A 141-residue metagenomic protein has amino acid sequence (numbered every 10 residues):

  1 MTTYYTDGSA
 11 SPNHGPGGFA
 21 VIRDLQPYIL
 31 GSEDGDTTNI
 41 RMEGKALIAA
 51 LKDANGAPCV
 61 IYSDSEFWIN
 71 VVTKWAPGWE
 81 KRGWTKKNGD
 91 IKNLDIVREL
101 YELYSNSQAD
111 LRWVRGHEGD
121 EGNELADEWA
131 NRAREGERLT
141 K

Functional and structural regions predicted by a protein language model:
M1-T3: Extreme N-terminal starter segment of soluble prokaryotic enzymes
Y5-P16, Y28, A49-L125, R134: RNase H catalytic domain
G17-R23: Short beta-strand scaffold segments in enzyme catalytic cores
L25-M42: A short, polar/acidic, helix/strand-boundary loop motif
R41, K45-A49: Short amphipathic alpha-helical face segments that pack within enzyme cores and frequently flank/anchor catalytic
E43, A126-N131: Alpha-helical transmembrane segments that form the membrane-embedded catalytic/substrate-binding core of multi-pass
N131-K141: Acidic, His- and aromatic-enriched active-site or binding-groove loops in soluble protein domains that engage sugars
